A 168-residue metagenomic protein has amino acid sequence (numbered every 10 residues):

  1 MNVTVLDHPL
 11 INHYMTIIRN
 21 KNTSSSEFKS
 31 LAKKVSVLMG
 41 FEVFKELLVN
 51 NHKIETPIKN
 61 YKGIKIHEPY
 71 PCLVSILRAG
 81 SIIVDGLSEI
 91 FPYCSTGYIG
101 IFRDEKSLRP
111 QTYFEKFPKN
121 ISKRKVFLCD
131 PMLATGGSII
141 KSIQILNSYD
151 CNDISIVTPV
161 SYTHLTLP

Functional and structural regions predicted by a protein language model:
M1-L165: PRPP-associated nucleotide enzymes
